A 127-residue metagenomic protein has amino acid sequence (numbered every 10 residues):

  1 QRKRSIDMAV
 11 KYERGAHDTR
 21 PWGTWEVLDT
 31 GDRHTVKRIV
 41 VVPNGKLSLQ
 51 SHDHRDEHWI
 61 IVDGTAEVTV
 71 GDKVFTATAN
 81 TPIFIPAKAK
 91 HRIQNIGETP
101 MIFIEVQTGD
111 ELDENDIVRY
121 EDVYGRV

Functional and structural regions predicted by a protein language model:
R2-K37, P43, S48, I117-V127: A short, N-terminal "cap"/entry segment at the start of jelly-roll beta-barrel domains of the cupin/DSBH fold
I39, H58, H91: Hydrophobic/aromatic beta-strand elements that line small-molecule binding cavities or substrate pockets in beta-rich
G45, H54-R55, K73, A89-K90 (+1 more regions): A generic "binding-loop/recognition-motif" signal
S48-Q50, V68-T69, I85, H91-G97 (+1 more regions): Short beta-strand His + acidic residue motifs that chelate non-heme Fe in jelly-roll/DSBH and cupin folds
H54-E67, G71-D72: Glycine- and acidic-residue-biased ligand/ion/polar-headgroup-sensing regions
H58, E98-R119: A short hydrophobic beta-strand segment most commonly corresponding to one strand of the jelly-roll/cupin
V68, P82, D110-R119, Y124-V127: Anionic, Ser/Thr-rich low-complexity intrinsically disordered regions
D72-K90: Short acidic-glycine-tyrosine-enriched beta hairpin
